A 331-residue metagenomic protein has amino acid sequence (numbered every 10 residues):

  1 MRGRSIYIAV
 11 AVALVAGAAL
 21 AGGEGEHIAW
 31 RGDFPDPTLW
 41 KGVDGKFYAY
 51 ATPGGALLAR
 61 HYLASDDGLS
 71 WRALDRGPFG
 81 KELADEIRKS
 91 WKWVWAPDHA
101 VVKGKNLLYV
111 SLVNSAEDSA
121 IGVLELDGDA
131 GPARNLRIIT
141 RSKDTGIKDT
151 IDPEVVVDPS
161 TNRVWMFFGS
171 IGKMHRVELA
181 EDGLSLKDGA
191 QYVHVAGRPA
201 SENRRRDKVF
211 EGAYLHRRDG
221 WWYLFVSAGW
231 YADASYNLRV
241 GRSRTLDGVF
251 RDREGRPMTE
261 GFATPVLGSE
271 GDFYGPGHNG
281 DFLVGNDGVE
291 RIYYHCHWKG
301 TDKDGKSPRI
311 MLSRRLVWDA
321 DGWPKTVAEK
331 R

Functional and structural regions predicted by a protein language model:
M1-I8: Bacterial N-terminal signal peptides that target proteins for export
A9-G17: Bacterial N-terminal signal peptides
L20-R331: Carbohydrate-active catalytic/glycan-binding domains of CAZyme proteins, especially the secreted or lumenal ectodomains
